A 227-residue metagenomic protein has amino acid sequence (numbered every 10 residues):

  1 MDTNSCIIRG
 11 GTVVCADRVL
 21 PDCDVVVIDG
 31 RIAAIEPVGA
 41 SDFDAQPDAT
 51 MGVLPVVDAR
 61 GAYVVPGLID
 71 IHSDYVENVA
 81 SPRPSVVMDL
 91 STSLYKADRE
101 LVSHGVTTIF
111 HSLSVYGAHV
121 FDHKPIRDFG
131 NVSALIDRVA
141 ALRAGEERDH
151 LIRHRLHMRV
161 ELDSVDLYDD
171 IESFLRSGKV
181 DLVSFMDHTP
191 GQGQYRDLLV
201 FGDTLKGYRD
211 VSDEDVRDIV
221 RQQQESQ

Functional and structural regions predicted by a protein language model:
M1-D48: N-terminal metal-binding scaffold of metallo-dependent hydrolase/deaminase domains
G11, V25, G30, G61 (+3 more regions): Divalent metal-coordination and catalytic microenvironments
C15, L113, M158: Short glycine-centered, acidic/aromatic-flanked micro-motifs in structured strand/loop junctions that mark active-site
D42-V64: Active-site metal-binding motif and surrounding structural segment of the metallo-beta-lactamase
A59-S133: Metal-associated gating/positioning segment near the N- to mid-region
Y116-H119, H123-Q227: Metal-coordinating catalytic core of metallo-dependent amide/deamination hydrolases
